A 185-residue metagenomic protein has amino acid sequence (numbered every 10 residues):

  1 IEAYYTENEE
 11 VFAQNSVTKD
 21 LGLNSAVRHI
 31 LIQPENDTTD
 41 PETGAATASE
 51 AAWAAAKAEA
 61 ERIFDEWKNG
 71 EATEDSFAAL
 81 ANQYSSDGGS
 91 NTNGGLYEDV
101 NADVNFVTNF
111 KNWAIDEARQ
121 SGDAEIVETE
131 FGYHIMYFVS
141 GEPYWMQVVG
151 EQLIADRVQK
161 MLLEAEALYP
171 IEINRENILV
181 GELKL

Functional and structural regions predicted by a protein language model:
I1-A51, N82, A102-L185: PPIase-associated folding chaperone regions across multiple families
L21, A58, R62-N109, V139-S140 (+1 more regions): Peptidyl-prolyl cis-trans isomerase
A51-A58: Short helix-capping and inter-helix turn/linker motifs at the boundaries of alpha-helical repeat units
